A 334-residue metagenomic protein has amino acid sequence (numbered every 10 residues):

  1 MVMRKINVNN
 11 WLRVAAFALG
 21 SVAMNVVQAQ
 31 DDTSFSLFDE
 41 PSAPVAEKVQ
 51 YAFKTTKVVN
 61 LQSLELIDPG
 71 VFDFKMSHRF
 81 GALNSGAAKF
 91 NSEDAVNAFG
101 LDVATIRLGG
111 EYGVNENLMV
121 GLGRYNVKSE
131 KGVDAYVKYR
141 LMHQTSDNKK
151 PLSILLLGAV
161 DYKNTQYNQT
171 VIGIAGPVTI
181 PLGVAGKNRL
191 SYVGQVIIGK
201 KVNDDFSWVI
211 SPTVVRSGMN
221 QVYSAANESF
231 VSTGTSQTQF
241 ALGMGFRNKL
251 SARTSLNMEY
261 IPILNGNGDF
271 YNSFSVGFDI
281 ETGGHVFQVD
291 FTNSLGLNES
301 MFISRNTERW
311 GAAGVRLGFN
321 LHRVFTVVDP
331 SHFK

Functional and structural regions predicted by a protein language model:
M1-W11: N-terminal secretory signal peptides that target proteins for export/translocation
V8-N9, F17, M142, D204: General helical structural elements
R13-A23: Bacterial N-terminal signal peptides
N25-A29: Sec/Tat signal peptide C-region and signal peptidase I cleavage site
Q30-V184, L190-G194, K200-S207, V214-G218 (+3 more regions): Transmembrane beta-barrel domains of Gram-negative outer membranes and organellar outer membranes
L155-L157, N188, Q195-I198, G243-G245 (+2 more regions): Structured catalytic/translocation cores of nucleotide/phosphate-coupled proteins
F206, I210-I261: A mid-sequence, solvent-exposed acidic-amphipathic segment
T238-F240, Y271-F274: Charged helix-capping and loop-helix junction motifs
